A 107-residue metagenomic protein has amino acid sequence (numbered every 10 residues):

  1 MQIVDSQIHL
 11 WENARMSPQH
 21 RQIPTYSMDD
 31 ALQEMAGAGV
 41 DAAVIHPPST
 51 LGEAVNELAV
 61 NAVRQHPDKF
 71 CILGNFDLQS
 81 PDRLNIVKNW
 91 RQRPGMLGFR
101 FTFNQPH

Functional and structural regions predicted by a protein language model:
M1-A54, K88: An N-terminally biased module of ancient metal coordination in phosphate/nucleic-acid-related enzymes
E53-H107: Active-site gating/metal-coordination segments in enzymes
